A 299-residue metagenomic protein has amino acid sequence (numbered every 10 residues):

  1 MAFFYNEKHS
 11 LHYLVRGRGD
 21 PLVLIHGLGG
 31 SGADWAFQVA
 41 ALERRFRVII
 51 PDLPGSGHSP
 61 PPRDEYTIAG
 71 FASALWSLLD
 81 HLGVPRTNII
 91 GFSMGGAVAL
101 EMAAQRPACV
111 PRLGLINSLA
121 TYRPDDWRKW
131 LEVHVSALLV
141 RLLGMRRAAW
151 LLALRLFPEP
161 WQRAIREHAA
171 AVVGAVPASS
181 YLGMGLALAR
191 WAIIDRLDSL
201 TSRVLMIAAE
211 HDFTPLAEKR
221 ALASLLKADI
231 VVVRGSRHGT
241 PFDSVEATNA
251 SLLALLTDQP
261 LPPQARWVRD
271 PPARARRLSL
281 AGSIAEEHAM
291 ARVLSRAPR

Functional and structural regions predicted by a protein language model:
M1-L22, R44-F46, P85, L253-R299: Alpha/beta-hydrolase fold catalytic core
H9-P60: Conserved HGGG/HGGXW glycine-rich cap/lid loop of the alpha/beta-hydrolase fold
A40, I49-I90: Active-site loop/oxyanion-hole signature of alpha/beta-hydrolase fold enzymes
A104-Q105, P111-R141: Flexible "cap/lid" loop of the alpha/beta hydrolase fold
P124-K129, L143-S199: Conserved alpha/beta-hydrolase catalytic His-Asp/Glu region
L200, M206-A208: Short beta-strand/loop motif that positions the catalytic acidic residue of the alpha/beta-hydrolase fold
F213-K219: Conserved alpha/beta-hydrolase "acid-adjacent" motif
S236-N249, A265-V268: Catalytic histidine-centered segment of alpha/beta-hydrolase-like enzymes
